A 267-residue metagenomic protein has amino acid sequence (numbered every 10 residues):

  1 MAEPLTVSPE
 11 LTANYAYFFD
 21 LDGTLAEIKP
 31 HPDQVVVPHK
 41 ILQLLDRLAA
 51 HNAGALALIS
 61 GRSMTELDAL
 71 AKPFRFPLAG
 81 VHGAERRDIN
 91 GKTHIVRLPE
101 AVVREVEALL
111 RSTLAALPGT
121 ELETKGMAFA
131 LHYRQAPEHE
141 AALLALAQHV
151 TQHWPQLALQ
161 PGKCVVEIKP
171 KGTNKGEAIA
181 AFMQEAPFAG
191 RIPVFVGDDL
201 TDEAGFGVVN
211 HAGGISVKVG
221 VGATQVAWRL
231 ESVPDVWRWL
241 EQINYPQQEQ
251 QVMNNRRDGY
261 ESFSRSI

Functional and structural regions predicted by a protein language model:
S8-P30, L58, I179: Asp-based phosphoryl-transfer active-site loop
T12, P38, K171, G176-I267: Mg2+-dependent phosphoryl-transfer enzymes with acidic/Ser/Thr/Gly-rich catalytic loops
G23, L78, L131, I179 (+1 more regions): Residue-level signal for inorganic ion chemistry
V36-K125: Active-site phosphate-binding/coordination module
S63-A79, H139-A158: Substrate-recognition/cap helix-loop segment adjacent to the acidic, metal-dependent catalytic center of Asp-based
V81, R87-A108, Q160-G190: Substrate-recognition "cap/lid" segment bordering the active-site pocket of phosphatases
E121-P137, A158-K169: Charged, glycine-interspersed solvent-exposed loop segments at helix/strand-loop junctions that cap or gate access
